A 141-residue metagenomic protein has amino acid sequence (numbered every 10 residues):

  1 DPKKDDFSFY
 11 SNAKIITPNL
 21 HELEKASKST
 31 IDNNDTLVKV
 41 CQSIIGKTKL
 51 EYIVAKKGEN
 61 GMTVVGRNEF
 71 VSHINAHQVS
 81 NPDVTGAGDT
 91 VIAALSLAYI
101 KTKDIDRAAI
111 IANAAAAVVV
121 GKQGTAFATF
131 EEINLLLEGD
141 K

Functional and structural regions predicted by a protein language model:
P2-N12, S29-T30, N34-K141: Conserved phosphate-binding/catalytic region of the ribokinase-like
A13-H21: Non-cysteine beta-strand/loop elements that form the S-adenosyl-L-methionine
H21-L23, Q123: Acidic beta-to-alpha connecting loop that harbors the catalytic carboxylate
L23-E24, I133: A generic structural signal for short hydrophobic patches within well-formed alpha-helices
